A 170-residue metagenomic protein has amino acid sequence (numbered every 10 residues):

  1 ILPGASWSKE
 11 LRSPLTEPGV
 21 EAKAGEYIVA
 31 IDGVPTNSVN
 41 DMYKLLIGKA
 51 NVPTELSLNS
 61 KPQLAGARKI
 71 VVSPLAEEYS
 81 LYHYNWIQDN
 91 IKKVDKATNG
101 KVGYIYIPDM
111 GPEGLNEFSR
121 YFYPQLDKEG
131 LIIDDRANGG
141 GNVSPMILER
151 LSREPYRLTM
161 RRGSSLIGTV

Functional and structural regions predicted by a protein language model:
I1-S8, A22: Active-site-adjacent "gating/activation" loops or surface patches in catalytic cores
W7-L15, V29, V34-V170: Cleft-lining beta-strand/loop regions that shape enzyme active-site pockets
E17, E21-K23: Residue-level recognition of short, solvent-exposed, well-ordered loop/turn junctions that link secondary-structure
K23-V29: Structural motif
